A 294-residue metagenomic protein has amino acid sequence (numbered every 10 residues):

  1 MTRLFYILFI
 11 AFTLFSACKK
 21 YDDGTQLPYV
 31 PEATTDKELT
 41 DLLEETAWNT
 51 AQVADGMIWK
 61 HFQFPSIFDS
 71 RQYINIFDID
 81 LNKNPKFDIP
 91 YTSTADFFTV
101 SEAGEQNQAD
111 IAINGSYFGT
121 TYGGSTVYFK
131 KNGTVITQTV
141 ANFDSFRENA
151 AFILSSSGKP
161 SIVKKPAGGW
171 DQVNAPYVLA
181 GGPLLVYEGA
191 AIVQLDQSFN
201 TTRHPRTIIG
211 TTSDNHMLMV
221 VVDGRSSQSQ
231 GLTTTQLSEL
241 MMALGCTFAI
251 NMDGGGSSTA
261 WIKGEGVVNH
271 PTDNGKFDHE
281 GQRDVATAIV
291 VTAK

Functional and structural regions predicted by a protein language model:
T2-F9: Sec-dependent signal peptide recognition, specifically the positively charged N-region followed immediately by
L14-A17: C-terminal motif of bacterial Sec signal peptides marking the signal peptidase cleavage site
K19-D144: Zymogen propeptides
I76-D78, D110-N114, A151-I153, S161-I162 (+4 more regions): Structural recognition of the beta-strand scaffold that forms the well-ordered cores of secreted hydrolase catalytic
D80-K83, I153-K159, E188-G189, T211-N215 (+2 more regions): Short acidic-glycine loop/turn motifs at beta-strand connectors
Y91-F97, P166-W170, V222-S226: Short, solvent-exposed aromatic-acidic interface loops
F118-F199: Active-site-adjacent helix-turn-beta-strand microarchitecture at beta-sheet edges that either contains or buttresses
Y122-V140, F146, Q194-T211, H216-L244 (+1 more regions): Conserved, well-ordered active-site substructure
